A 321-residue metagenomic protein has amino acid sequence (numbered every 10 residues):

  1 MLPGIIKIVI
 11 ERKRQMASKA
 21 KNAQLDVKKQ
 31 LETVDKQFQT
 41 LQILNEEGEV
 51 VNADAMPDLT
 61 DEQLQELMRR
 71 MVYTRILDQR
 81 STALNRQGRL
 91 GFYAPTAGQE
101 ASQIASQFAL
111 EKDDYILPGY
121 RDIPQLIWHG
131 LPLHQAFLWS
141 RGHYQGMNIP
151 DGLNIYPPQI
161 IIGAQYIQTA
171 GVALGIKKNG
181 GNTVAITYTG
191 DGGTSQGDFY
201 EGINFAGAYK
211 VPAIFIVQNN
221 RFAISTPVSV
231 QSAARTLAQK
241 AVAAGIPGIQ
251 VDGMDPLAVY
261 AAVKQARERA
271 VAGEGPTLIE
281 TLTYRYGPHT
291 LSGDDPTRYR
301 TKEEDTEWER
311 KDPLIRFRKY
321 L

Functional and structural regions predicted by a protein language model:
L2-Q15: Short, Lys/Arg-enriched N-terminal segments with co-localized hydrophobic residues within the first ~10-30 amino acids
A17-I116, Y120: N-terminal amphipathic, basic-rich helices that act as targeting or association modules
Q30-L44, E62-R75, Q99-A105, P132-G142 (+4 more regions): Short, charge-rich amphipathic segments
F38-Q39, E46, D54, Q79 (+10 more regions): Residue-level signal for pocket-adjacent positions within structured domains
E49-V50, I123, N220-A223: A short, flexible beta-alpha/helix-coil linker loop
D58-M68, R75, T96, E100 (+4 more regions): Electropositive phosphate-/nucleotide-binding environments in soluble metabolic enzymes
I76-Q79, A83-V211, P227-A233, A238-G245: Cofactor-binding active-site loop characterized by glycine-rich and histidine/acidic residues
P157, G163-L321: Glycine-rich ThDP/TPP pyrophosphate-binding loop and its adjacent helix/strand module within ThDP-dependent enzymes
